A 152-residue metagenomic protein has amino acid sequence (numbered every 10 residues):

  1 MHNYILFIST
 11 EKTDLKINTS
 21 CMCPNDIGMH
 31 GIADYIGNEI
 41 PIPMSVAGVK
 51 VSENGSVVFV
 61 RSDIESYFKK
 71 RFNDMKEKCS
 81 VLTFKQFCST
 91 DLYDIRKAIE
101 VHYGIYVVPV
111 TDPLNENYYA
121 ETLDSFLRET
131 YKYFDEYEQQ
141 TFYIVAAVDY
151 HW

Functional and structural regions predicted by a protein language model:
M1, P109, P113-W152: Acidic, proline/glycine-rich low-complexity IDRs
M1-N38, F142-W152: Short, extreme N-terminal segment that most often corresponds to the first beta-strand
I8, V60, K69, N73 (+5 more regions): Compositionally biased, low-structure terminal segments
P24-Y118: Low-complexity, serine/threonine/proline-enriched polar segments
